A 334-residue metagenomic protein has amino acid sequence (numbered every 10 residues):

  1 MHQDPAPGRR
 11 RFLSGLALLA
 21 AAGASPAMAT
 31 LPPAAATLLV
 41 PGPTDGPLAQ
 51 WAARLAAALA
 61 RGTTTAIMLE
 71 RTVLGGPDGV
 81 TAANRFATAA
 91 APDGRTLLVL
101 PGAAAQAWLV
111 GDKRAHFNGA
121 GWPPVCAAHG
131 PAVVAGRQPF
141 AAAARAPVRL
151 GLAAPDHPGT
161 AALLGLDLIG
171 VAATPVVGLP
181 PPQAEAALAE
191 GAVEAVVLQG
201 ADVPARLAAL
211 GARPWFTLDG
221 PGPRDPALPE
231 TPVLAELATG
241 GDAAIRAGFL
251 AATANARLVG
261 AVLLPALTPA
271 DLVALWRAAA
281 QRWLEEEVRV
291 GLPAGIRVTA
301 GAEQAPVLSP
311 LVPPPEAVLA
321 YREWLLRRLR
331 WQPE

Functional and structural regions predicted by a protein language model:
H2-D4, R11-A29: N-terminal export signals
S25-L31, P139-A143, A252: Short boundary motifs at domain starts and secondary-structure transition points
A29-A120, H157-P158, D167-V197, A201-R206 (+1 more regions): N-terminal (or domain-start) structured segment
T88-G94, V110-A184, R257-V290: Hinge/capping helix and adjacent helix->loop/strand transition within the periplasmic-binding protein
V99, G151-L152, F216-D219: Structural signature of the Rossmann-like NAD(P)-dependent dehydrogenase/reductase core
L207-L275, L329-P333: C-terminal lobe and pocket-closing loops of periplasmic/extracytoplasmic Venus-flytrap solute-binding proteins
L272-E334: An extracytoplasmic/periplasmic, membrane-proximal ligand-sensing/linker region
